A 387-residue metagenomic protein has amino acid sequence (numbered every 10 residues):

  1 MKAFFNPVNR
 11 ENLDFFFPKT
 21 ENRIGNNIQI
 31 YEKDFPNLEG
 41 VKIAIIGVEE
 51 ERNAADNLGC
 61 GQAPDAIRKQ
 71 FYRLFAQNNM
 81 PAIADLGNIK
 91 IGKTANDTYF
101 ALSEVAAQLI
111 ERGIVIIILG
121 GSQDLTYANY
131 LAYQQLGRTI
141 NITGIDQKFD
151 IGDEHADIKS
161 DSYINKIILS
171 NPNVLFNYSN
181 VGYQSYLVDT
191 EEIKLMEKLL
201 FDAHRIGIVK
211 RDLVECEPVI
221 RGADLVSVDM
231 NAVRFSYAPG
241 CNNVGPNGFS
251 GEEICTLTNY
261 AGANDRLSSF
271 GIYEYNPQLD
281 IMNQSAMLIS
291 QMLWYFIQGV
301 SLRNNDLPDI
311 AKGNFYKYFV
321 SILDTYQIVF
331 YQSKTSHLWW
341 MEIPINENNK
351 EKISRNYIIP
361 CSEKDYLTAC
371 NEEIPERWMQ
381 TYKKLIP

Functional and structural regions predicted by a protein language model:
K2-I45, E51-I272, N276-P387: Conserved alpha-helical scaffold segments that buttress catalytic/binding sites
